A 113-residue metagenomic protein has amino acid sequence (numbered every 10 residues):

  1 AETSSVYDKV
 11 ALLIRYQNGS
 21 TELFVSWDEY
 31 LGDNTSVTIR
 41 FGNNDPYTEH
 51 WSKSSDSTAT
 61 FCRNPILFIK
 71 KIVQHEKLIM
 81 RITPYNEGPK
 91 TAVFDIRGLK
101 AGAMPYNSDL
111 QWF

Functional and structural regions predicted by a protein language model:
A1-F113: A generic "folded-domain core" signal
